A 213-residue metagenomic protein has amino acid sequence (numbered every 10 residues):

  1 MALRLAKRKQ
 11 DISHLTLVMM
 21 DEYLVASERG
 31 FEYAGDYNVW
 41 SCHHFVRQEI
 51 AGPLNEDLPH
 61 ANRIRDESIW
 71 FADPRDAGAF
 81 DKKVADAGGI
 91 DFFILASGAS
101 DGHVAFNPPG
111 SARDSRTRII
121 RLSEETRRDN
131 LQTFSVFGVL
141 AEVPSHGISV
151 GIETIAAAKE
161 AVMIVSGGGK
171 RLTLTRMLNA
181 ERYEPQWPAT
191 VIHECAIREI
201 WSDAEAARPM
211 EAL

Functional and structural regions predicted by a protein language model:
M1-A34, G89-F92, H103-E124, I164: Active-site histidine-anchored catalytic micro-motif
M1-K7, V46-G52, T175-L178: Short, well-ordered amphipathic alpha-helices
A6-L15, R63, I155-A158, I192-A196: Short, conserved loop/helix-junction motifs that constitute active-site signature segments in enzyme catalytic cores
Q10-A96: Ligand-binding beta-strand-loop-alpha-helix segment within the catalytic cores of soluble metabolic enzymes
I69-D73, G138-P144, L178-A180: Short, flexible loop segments at the rims of nucleotide/cofactor-binding pockets, characterized by
D81-K82, H103-G110, S115-T117, T173-M177 (+1 more regions): A short secondary-structure junction signal
G102-V150: Class I SAM-dependent methyltransferase SAM-binding "motif I" and its flanking Rossmann-like core
V150-E153, A157-L213: ATP/nucleoside-binding phosphotransfer catalytic cores, i.e., glycine-rich phosphate-binding loops
